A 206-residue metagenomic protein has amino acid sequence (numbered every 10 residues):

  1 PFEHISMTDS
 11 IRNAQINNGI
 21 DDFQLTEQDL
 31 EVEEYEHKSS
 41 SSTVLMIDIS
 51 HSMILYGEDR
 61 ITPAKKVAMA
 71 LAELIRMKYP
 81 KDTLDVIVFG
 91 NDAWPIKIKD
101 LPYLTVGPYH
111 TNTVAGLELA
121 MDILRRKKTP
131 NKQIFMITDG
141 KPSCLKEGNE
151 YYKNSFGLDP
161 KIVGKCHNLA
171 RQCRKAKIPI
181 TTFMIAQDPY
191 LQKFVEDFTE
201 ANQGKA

Functional and structural regions predicted by a protein language model:
P1-S52: Negatively charged sequence features
I11, E36-L101, G116-L117, M121 (+2 more regions): Von Willebrand factor
N13, M77-K78, G90-K127, K141-E150 (+2 more regions): Short, charged loop segments at secondary-structure junctions
N13-N18, I49-S52, L74, K78 (+6 more regions): Conserved, well-folded catalytic cores of nucleic-acid-processing and energy-transducing macromolecular machines
D29-L30, V67, G116-L119, K165-L169: Well-ordered alpha-helical segments embedded in enzymatic catalytic cores
M53-I61, V106-Y109, S155, I162: Alpha-helix N-cap/helix-initiation motif
T62-K65, H110, V114, P160-V163 (+1 more regions): Non-membrane alpha-helical structural segments and their capping/turn regions in soluble enzymes
K127-T129, K141-A206: Von Willebrand factor type A / integrin I
